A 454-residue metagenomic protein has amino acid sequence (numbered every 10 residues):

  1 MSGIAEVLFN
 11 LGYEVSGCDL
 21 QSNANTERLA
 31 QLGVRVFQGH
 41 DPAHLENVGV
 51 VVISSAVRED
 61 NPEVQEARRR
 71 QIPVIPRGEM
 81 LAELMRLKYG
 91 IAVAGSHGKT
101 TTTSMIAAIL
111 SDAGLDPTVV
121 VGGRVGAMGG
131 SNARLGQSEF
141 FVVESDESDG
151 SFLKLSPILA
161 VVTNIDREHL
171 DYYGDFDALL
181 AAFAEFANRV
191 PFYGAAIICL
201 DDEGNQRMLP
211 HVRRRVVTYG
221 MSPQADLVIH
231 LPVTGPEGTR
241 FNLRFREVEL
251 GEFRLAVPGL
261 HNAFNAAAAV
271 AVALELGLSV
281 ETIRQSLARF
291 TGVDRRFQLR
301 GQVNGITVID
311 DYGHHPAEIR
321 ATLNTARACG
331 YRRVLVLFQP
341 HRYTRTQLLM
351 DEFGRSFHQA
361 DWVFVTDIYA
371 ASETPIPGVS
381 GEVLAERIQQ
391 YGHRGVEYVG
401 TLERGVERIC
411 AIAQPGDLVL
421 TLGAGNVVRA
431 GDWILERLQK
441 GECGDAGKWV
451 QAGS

Functional and structural regions predicted by a protein language model:
M1-N25, A30-V34, N47, V51 (+8 more regions): ATP-dependent carboxylate-amine ligase
V7-Y13, A30, H44, S55-L200 (+5 more regions): Phosphate-binding loop of NTP-binding sites
C18-D19, F37-H40, I75-A82, V120-G123 (+4 more regions): Beta-strand->loop->alpha-helix junctions that form or flank phosphate-binding loops in nucleotide-handling enzymes
F37-S55: BRCT (BRCA1 C-terminal) domain core and associated BRCT-interaction motifs
D60-P62, S151-F152, L170, N205-R207 (+5 more regions): Glycine/Thr-rich phosphate-binding loops of Rossmann-like dinucleotide-binding domains
L87-I91, Y219-M221, F245-L255, G301-I306: Glycine/charged-rich beta-loop-alpha catalytic/anionic-binding loops adjacent to active sites
S131, S138, P157, L227 (+3 more regions): Change "...and in nucleic-acid phosphodiester-cleaving endonucleases..." to "...and in nucleic-acid processing enzymes
P232-E249: Acidic-glycine-rich active-site phosphate/pyrophosphate-binding loop
